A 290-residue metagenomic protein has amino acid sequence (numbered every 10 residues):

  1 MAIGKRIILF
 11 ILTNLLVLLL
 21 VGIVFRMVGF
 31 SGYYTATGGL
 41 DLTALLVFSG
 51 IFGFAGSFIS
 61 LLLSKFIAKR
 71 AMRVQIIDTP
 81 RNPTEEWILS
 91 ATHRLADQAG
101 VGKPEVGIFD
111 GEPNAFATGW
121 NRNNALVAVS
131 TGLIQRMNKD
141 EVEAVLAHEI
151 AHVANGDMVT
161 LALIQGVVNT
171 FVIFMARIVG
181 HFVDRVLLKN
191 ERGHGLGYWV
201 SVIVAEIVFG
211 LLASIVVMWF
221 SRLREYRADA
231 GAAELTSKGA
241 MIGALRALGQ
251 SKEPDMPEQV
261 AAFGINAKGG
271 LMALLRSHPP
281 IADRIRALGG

Functional and structural regions predicted by a protein language model:
M1-I59: N-terminal low-structure segments adjacent to metalloprotease catalytic domains across cellular compartments
L16, L146, I150-A154, V167 (+2 more regions): Active-site His/Glu-centered metal-binding helix of metallohydrolases
L16, L20-G32, A55-I59, L63 (+3 more regions): Alpha-helical membrane-inserting segments
Y34-T37, I178-V202, H278: Membrane-interfacial helix-loop-helix connectors in multipass membrane proteins
T43-R70, H93, A99, A205-V217: Transmembrane alpha-helices and immediately adjacent membrane-cytoplasm interface residues in multi-pass integral
S60-V159, P254-P257: Peri-catalytic and regulatory segments of divalent metal-dependent proteins
Q98-N124, K189-G193, V202, F209 (+2 more regions): Active-site-proximal gating segments in proteases and membrane effectors
I150-N169, M241: Catalytic Zn2+-binding segment of zinc metalloproteases
